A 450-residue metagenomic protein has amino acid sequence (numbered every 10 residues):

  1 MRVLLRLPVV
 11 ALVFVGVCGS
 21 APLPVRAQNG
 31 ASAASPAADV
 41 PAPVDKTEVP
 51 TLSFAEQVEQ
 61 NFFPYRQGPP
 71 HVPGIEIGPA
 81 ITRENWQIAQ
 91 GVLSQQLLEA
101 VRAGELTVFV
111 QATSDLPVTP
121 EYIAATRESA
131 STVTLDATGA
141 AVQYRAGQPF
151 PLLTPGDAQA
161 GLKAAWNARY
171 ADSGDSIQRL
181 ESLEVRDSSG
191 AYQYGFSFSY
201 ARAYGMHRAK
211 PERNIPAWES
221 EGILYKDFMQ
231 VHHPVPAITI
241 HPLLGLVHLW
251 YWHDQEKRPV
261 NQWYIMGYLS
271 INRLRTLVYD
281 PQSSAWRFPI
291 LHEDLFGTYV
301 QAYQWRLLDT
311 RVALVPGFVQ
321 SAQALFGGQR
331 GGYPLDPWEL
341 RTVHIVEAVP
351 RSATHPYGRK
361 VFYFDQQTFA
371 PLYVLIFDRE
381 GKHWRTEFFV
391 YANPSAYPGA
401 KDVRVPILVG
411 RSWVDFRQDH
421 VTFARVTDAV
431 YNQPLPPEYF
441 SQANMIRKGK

Functional and structural regions predicted by a protein language model:
M1-L5: N-terminal secretory signal peptides that target proteins for export/translocation
P8-G19: Bacterial N-terminal signal peptides
A21-A27: Sec/Tat signal peptide C-region and signal peptidase I cleavage site
A33-P259, I265: Solvent-exposed N-terminal domain segments of exported/luminal and surface proteins
T113, I123-A124, S188, F196-L224 (+3 more regions): Extended beta-strand-rich segments in extracellular/periplasmic secretory proteins, especially within noncatalytic
A237-G297: An acidic-aromatic
T239-V247, H253, S270, G327-T342 (+2 more regions): Acidic, serine/threonine-rich low-complexity disordered tracts
D428-K450: Long, C-terminal catalytic modules of enzymes
